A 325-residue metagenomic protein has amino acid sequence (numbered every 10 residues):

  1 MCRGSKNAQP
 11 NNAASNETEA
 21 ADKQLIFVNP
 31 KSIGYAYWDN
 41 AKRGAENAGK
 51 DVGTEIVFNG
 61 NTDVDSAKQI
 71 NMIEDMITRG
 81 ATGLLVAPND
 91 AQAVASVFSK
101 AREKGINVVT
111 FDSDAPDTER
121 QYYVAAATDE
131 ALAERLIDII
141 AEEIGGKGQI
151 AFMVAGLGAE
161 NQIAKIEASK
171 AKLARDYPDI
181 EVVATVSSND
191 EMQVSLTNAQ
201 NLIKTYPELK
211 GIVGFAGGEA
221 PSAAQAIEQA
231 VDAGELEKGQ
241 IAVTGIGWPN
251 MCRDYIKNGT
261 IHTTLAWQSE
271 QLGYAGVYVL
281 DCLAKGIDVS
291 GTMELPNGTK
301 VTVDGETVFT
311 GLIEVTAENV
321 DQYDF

Functional and structural regions predicted by a protein language model:
M1-Q24, I77, S99-I106, R175 (+1 more regions): Short, low-complexity disordered leader/linker segments with a strong preference for bacterial N-terminal type II
D22, L157-N161, A174-D179, A275-F325: Hinge/cleft segment of the Venus flytrap/periplasmic-binding protein
V28-K42, F58-K68, N89-D90, S113 (+6 more regions): Hinge/beta->alpha junction and helix N-cap segments in small-molecule ligand-binding domains
R43-G60, R79, A174-I180: Signal peptide-proximal N-terminal region of secreted/periplasmic/extracellular or secretory-lumen proteins
I77, I140-G145, I203, G276-D288: Short, hydrophobic alpha-helical segments
G83-R102, S169, S188-Y255: Hydrophobic alpha-helical
A91-A131, I139-E142, Q149, P249-K257 (+1 more regions): Flexible loop/hinge segments that line or gate small-molecule binding clefts
